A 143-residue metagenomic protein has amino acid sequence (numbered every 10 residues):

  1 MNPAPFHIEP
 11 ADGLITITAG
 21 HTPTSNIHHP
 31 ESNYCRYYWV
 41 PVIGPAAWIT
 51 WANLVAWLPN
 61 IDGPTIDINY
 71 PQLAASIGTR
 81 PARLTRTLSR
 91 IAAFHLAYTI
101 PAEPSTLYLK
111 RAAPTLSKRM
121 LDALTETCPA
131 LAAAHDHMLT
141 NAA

Functional and structural regions predicted by a protein language model:
M1-I68: Short recognition helix of helix-turn-helix/winged-helix DNA-binding domains
N2-A4, E9, T22, I100-E103 (+2 more regions): Intrinsic-disorder/low-complexity coil detector
W51, A74-S76, S117: Residues in flexible loops and secondary-structure boundaries
W57-K110: Winged helix-turn-helix DNA-binding recognition segment
R111-A143: Short, amphipathic alpha-helical interaction segments positioned at domain boundaries
